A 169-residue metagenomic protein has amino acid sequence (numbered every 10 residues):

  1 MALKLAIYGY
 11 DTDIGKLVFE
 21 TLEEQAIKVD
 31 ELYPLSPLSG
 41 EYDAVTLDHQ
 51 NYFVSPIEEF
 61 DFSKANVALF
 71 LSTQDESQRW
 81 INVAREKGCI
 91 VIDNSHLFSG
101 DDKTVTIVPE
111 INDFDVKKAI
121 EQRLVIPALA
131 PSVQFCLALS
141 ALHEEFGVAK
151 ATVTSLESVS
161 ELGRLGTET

Functional and structural regions predicted by a protein language model:
M1-T169: N-terminal Rossmann-like NAD(P) cofactor-binding subdomain of oxidoreductases, focused on the glycine-rich
